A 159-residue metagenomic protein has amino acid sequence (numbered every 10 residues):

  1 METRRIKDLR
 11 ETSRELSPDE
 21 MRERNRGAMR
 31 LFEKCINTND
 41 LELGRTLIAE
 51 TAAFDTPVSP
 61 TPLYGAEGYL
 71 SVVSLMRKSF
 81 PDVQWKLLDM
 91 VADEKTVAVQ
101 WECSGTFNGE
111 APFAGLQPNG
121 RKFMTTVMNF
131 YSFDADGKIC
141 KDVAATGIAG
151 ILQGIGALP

Functional and structural regions predicted by a protein language model:
M1-P159: C-terminal and inter-domain tail/linker signature
